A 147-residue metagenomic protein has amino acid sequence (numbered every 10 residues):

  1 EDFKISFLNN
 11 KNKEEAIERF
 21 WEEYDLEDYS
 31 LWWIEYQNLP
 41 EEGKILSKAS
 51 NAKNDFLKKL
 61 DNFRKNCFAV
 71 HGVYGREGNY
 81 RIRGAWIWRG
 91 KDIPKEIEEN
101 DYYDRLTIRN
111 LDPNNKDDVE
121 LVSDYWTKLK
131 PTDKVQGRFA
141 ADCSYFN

Functional and structural regions predicted by a protein language model:
E1-Y74: Non-catalytic interaction/regulatory modules that flank or connect domains
R76-N147: Generic C-terminus detector
